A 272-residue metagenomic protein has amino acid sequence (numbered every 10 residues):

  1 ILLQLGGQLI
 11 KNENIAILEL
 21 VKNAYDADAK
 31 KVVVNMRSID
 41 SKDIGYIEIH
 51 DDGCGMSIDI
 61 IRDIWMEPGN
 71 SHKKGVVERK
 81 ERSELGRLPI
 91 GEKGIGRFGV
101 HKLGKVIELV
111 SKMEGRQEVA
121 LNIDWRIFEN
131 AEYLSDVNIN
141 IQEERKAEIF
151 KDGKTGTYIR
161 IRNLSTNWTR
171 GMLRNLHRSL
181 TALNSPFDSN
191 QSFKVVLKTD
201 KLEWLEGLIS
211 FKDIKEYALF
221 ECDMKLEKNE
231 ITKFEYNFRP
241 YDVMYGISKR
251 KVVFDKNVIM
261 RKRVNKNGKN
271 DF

Functional and structural regions predicted by a protein language model:
I1-N163, R170: GHKL (Bergerat-fold) ATPase N-terminal catalytic module, capturing the glycine-rich phosphate-binding loop and acidic
F150-F272: Glycine/threonine-rich ATP-lid/beta-loop region of ATP-binding domains
